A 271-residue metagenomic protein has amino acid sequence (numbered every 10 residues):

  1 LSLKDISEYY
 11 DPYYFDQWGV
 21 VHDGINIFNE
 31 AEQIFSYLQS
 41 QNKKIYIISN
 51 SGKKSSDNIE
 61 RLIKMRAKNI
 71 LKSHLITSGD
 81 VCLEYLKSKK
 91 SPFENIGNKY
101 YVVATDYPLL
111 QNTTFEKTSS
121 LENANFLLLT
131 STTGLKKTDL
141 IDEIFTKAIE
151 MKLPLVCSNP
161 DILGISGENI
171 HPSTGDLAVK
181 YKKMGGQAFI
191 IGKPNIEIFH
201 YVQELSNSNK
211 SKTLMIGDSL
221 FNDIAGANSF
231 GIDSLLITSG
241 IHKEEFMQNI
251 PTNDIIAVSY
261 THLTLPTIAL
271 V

Functional and structural regions predicted by a protein language model:
L1-F15: Non-catalytic pre-domain segments flanking phosphatase-related domains
L3, V21-I47, K54-D57, G79-L83 (+3 more regions): Short, acidic loop-to-helix structural element flanking the phosphoryl-transfer center in phosphate-processing enzymes
Y13-F15, H22, N26, F35-L62 (+4 more regions): Substrate-recognition element of Asp-dependent hydrolases with the DxDx(T/V) motif
Q41-T114: Active-site phosphate-binding/coordination module
C82-I170, T174: HAD-like small-molecule phosphatases
G97, I191-D223: Conserved Lys-Pro-Asp/Glu-containing loop-to-beta segment of HAD-superfamily phosphomonoesterases, centered on
I216-N249: Acidic, Mg2+-coordinating phosphoryl-transfer loop and its flanking beta/alpha structural elements, shared across
T261-T267: Conserved small/polar residues in nucleotide/adenosyl-binding loops
